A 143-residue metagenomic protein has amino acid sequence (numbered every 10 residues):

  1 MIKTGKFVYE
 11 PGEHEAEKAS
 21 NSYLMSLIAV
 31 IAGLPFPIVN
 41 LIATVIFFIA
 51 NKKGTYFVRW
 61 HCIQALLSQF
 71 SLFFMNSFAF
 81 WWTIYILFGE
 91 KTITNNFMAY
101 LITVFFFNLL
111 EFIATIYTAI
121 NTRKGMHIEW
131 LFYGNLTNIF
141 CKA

Functional and structural regions predicted by a protein language model:
M1-G33, V39-L66, A119-A143: Membrane-interface extramembranous regions at the lipid-water interface
K18-L41, Q64-T115: Hydrophobic alpha-helical transmembrane segments in multi-pass membrane proteins
